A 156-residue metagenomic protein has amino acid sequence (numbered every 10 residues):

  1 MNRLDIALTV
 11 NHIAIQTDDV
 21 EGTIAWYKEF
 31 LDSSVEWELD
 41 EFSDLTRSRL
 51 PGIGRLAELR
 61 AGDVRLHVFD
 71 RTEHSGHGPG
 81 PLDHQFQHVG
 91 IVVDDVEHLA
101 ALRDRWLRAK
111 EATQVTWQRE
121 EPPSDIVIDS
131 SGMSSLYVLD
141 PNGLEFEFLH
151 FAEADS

Functional and structural regions predicted by a protein language model:
M1-D5, D155-S156: Basic/polar N-terminal segments that are highly enriched at the extreme N-terminus, encompassing both cleavable
R3-A7, P79-H84: Short, flexible turn/loop "capping" segments at secondary-structure junctions
T9, I53-R55, Q85, G132: Exposed loop/turn and edge beta-strand positions of beta-sandwich/beta-sheet ligand-binding modules
Q16-R65: Core segments of cupin and vicinal oxygen chelate
V20-E21, P81-Q85, V89-N142: Vicinal oxygen chelate
L59-G62, V138-P141, F151: Active-site beta-strand termini and strand-to-loop segments that position acidic
V68, E147-F148: Short glycine-/small-residue motifs
D129-S130, L149-D155: Short beta->alpha transition motifs characteristic of CBS
